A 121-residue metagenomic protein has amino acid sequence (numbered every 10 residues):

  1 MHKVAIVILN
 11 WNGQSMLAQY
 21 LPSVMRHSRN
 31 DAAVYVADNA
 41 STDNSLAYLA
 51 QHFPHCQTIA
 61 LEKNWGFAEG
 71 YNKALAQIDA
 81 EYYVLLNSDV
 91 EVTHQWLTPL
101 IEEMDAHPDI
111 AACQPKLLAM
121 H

Functional and structural regions predicted by a protein language model:
K3-A5, A33: Cell-envelope/extracellular polymer assembly enzymes that use nucleotide-activated donors
I8-Q19, A40: Active-site beta-to-alpha loop of glycosyltransferases that engages the nucleotide-sugar donor
S23, D38-A47, K63: A conserved acidic beta->alpha catalytic loop
S23-D31: Short, acidic, metal-binding catalytic loop of nucleotide-sugar glycosyltransferases
D31-A40, I59-L61: Short beta-strand/loop segment that forms part of the nucleotide-sugar
A60-I78: Glycine-rich, basic loop-to-helix element that forms the pyrophosphate-binding segment of sugar-nucleotide handling
Y83: Short aromatic/hydrophobic "clamp" motif used to bind/position activated sugar donors
E91-H121: Conserved donor NDP-sugar-binding/catalytic core segment of glycosyltransferases
